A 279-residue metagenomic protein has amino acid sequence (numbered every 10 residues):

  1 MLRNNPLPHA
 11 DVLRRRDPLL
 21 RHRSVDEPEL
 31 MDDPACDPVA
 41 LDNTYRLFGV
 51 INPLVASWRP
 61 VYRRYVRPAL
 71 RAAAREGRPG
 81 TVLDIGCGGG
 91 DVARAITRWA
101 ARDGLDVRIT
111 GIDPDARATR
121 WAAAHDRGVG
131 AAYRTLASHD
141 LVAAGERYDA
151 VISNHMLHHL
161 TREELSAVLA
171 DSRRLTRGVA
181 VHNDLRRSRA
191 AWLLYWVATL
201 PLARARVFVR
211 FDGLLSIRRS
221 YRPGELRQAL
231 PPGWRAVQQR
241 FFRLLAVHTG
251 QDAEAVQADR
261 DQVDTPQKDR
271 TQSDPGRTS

Functional and structural regions predicted by a protein language model:
M1-L47: N-terminal, positively charged/glycine-rich alpha-helical extensions of SAM-dependent methyltransferases
P38-R64, A69, A73: Class I SAM-dependent methyltransferase Rossmann-like catalytic core, especially the SAM/SAH-binding loop
L83, G89-D91, I96-D140: Class I SAM-dependent methyltransferase SAM/SAH-binding core
I152: A conserved beta-strand element that flanks and buttresses the S-adenosyl-L-methionine
L160-D171: A short, conserved alpha-helix within the catalytic core of class I
T176-L185: Conserved beta-strand signature within the Rossmann-like core of class I S-adenosyl-L-methionine
L185-A229: C-terminal alpha-helical "lid/dimerization" subdomain adjacent to the S-adenosyl-L-methionine
R219, P223-G250, S279: Conserved Class I S-adenosyl-L-methionine
